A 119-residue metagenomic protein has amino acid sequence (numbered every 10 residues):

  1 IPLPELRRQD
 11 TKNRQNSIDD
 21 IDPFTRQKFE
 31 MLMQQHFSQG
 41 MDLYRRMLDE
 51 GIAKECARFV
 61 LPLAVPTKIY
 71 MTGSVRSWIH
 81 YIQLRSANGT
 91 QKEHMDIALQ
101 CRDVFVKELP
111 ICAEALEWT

Functional and structural regions predicted by a protein language model:
I1-T119: Family-specific signature for flavin-dependent thymidylate synthase
